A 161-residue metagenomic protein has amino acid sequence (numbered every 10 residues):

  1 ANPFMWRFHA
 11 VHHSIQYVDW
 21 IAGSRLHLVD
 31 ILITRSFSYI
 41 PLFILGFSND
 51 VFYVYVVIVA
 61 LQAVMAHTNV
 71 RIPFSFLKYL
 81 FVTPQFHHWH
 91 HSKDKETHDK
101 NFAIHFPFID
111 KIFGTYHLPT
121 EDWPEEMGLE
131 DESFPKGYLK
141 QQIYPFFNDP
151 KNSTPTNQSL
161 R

Functional and structural regions predicted by a protein language model:
A1, Y53, L77: Membrane-embedded alpha-helical segments that form the functional core of polytopic membrane enzymes, especially those
A1-V11: Juxtamembrane helix-loop transition segments at the membrane interface in multi-pass membrane proteins
M5, S14-R25, G46, Q62-R161: Cytosolic/stromal cytosol-facing helical appendages immediately following the last transmembrane segment
G23-I40, N49: Membrane-interface loop-to-helix entry segments
L32, F52-V54, H105: Hydrophobic alpha-helical transmembrane segments
R35-I44, A60-V64: Alpha-helical transmembrane segments of multipass membrane proteins
I44-F52: Transmembrane helix interruption/hinge and helix-loop junction motifs
